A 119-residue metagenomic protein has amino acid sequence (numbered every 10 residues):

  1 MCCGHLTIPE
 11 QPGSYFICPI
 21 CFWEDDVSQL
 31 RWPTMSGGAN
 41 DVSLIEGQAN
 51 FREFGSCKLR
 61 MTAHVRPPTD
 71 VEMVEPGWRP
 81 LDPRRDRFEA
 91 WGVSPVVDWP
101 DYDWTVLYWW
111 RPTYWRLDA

Functional and structural regions predicted by a protein language model:
M1-C3, C18-C21: Short cysteine-rich clusters marking metal-coordination/redox-active sites
L6-I8, F22-D25: Cys/His-rich microdomains that often coordinate metals
I8, S43-I45, L117: General structural signal for secondary-structure boundaries
Y15: Residues immediately within or flanking Cys/His clusters that coordinate Zn2+ in small zinc-binding modules
I20-W23, G37-D41, H64-V71: Solvent-exposed, non-transmembrane amphipathic alpha-helical segments
W23-C57: Short metal-binding segments enriched for Cys and/or His
E53-A119: Long, contiguous alpha-helical scaffold regions
